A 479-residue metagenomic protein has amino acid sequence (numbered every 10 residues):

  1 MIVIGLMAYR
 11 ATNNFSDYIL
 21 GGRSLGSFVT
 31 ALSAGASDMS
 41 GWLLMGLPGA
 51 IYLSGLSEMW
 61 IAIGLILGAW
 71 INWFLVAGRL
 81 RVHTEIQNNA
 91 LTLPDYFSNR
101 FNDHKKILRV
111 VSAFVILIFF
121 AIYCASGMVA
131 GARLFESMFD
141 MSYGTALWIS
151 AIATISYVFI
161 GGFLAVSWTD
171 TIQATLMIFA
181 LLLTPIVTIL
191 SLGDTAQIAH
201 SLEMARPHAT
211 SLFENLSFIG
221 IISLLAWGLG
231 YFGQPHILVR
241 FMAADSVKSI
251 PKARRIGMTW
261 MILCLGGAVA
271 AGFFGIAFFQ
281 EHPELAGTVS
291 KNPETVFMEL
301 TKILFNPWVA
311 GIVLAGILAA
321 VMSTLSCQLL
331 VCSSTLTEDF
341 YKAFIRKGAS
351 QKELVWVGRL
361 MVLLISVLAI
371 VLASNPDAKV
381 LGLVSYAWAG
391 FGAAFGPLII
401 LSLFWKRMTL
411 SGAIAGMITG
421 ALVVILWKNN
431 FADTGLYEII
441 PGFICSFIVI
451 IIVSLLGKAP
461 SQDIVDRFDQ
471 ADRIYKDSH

Functional and structural regions predicted by a protein language model:
M1-H479: Membrane-embedded helix-loop-helix hairpins and adjacent transmembrane boundary segments in multi-pass transporters
